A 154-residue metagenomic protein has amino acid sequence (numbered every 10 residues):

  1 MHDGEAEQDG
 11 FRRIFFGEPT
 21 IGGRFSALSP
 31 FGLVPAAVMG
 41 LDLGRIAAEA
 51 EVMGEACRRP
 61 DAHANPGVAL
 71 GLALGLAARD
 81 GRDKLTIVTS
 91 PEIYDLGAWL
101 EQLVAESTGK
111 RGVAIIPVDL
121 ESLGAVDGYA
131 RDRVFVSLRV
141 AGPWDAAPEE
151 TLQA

Functional and structural regions predicted by a protein language model:
M1-V136, A141-A146: Active-site phosphate/pyrophosphate-binding segments
G142, E150-A154: Extended, charge-enriched "interface" segments that sit outside catalytic cores
